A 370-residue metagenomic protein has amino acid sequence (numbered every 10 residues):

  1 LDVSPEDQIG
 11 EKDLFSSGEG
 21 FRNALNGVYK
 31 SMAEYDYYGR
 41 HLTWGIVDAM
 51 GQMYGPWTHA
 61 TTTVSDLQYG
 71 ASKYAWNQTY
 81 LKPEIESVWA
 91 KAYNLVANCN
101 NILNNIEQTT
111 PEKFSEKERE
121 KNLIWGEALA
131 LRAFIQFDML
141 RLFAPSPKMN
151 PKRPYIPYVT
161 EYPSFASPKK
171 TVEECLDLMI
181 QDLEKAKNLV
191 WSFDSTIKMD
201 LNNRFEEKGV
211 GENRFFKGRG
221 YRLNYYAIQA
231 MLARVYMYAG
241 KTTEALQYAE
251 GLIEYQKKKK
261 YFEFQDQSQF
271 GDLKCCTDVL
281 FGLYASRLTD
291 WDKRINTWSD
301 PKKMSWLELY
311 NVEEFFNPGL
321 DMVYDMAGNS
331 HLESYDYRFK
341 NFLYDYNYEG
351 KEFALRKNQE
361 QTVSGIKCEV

Functional and structural regions predicted by a protein language model:
L1-G51, A249, G328, E333 (+2 more regions): Membrane-proximal, proline-rich intrinsically disordered regions
S4-I9, Y74-P83, V159-E161: Acidic/histidine-rich, surface-exposed loop or edge segments in extracytoplasmic proteins
A33, N104-E107, A144, E184-K187 (+2 more regions): Helix-capping and short linker residues that terminate individual alpha-solenoid repeat units
G39-G55, P145-K152, I156, T196-T297: Short, surface-exposed recognition loops and adjoining beta-strand edges that mediate ligand/DNA contacts, enriched
P56-Q78, G365-V370: Short alpha-helical hairpin
S65-F143, F165-A166, K170-E173, N188-V190: Conserved, well-structured interaction surfaces
L81-P83, E250-V370: Elongated scaffold/linker segments in the mid-to-C-terminal portions of large proteins
V96-C99, L176, L183, A249 (+1 more regions): Inward-facing hydrophobic residues that define packing positions of alpha-helical scaffold repeats
